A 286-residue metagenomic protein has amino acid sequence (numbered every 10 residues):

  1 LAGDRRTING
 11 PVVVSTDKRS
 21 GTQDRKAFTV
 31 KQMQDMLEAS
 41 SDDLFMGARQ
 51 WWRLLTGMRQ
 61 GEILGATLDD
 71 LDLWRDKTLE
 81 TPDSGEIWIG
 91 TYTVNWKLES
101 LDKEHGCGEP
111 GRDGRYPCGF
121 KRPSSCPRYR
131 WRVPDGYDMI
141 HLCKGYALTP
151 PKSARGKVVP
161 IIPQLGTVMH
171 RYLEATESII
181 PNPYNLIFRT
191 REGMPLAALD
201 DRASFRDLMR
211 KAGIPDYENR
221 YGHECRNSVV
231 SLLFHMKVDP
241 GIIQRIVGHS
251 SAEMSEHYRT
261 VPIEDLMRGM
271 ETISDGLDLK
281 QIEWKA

Functional and structural regions predicted by a protein language model:
L1-D24, F28, K211, P215-Y217 (+2 more regions): Long, low-complexity, intrinsically disordered N-terminal extensions of eukaryotic proteins, enriched
L1-I8, W51-G106, G241-I242: Short, charged phosphate-coordinating catalytic segments
R5-Q60, L64-A66, W88, R226: Basic, Lys/Arg- and aromatic-enriched nucleic-acid-binding interface segment
D17, G21, G114-S204: Major-groove DNA-contacting interfaces characterized by cationic-aromatic clusters
R25, T29, L37, N95 (+3 more regions): Residue-level detector of conserved, well-ordered beta-strand and adjacent loop positions that form binding/recognition
E38-D43, T56, V159, L173-L186 (+2 more regions): Short, basic (Lys/Arg/His-rich) helix/loop patches that form interaction surfaces in the mid-to-C-terminal regions
G65-L71, Q244-S250, R259-V261: A short, basic/aromatic helix-end/turn motif that makes direct DNA contacts
L73-T91, W96-S153, E253, D265-A286: C-terminal secondary-structure termini that scaffold catalytic or DNA-interacting sites
